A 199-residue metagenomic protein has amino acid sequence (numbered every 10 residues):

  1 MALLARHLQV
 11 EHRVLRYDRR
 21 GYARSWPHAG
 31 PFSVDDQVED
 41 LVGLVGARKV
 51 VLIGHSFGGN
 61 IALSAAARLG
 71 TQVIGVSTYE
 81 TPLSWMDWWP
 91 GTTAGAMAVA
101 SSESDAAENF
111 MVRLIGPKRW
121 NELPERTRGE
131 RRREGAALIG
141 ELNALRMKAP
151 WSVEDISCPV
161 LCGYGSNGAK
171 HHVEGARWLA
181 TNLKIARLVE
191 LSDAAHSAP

Functional and structural regions predicted by a protein language model:
M1-A5: The serine-hydrolase catalytic nucleophile loop
R6, L15-I53: Active-site loop/oxyanion-hole signature of alpha/beta-hydrolase fold enzymes
R19-A23, L83, A195-H196: Alpha/beta-hydrolase active-site loop signature
R24, P82-P90, P117-R119, K170: A short beta-to-alpha transition loop/helix N-cap that caps and shapes the active-site region
S56: Catalytic nucleophile serine of serine hydrolases, specifically the conserved "nucleophile elbow" pentapeptide
N60-S102: Flexible "cap/lid" loop of the alpha/beta hydrolase fold
A94-V99, A107-W120, G140-A144: Helix-loop "lid/cap" segments that line or gate small-molecule binding pockets
T127-N182, R187-E190, A198-P199: Conserved serine/cysteine hydrolase catalytic core
